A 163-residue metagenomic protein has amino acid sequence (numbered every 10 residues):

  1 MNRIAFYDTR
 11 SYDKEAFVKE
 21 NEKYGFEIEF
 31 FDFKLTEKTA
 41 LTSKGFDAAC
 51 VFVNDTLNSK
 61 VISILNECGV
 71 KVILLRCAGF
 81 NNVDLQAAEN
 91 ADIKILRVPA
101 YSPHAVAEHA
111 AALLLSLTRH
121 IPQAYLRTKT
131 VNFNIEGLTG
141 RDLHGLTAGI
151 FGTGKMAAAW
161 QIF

Functional and structural regions predicted by a protein language model:
M1-I4, G25, A78, H109 (+2 more regions): Short secondary-structure boundary micro-motifs
N2-K94: An N-terminal-biased, well-structured beta-alpha scaffold segment characteristic of Rossmann-like dinucleotide-binding
T9, T153-G154: Glycine-rich Rossmann-fold phosphate-binding loop(s) that bind the pyrophosphate of adenine dinucleotide cofactors
F80, A87, A91, T130-G137 (+1 more regions): Broad hydrophobic/π-residue packing in well-ordered secondary structure
L96-T147, F151: Phosphate-binding beta-alpha-beta segment of Rossmann-like dinucleotide-binding domains, i.e., the NAD(P)
A157-A158: N-terminal Rossmann-fold NAD(P) dinucleotide-binding loop
Q161-I162: Glycine-rich phosphate/diphosphate-binding loop of Rossmann-like nucleotide-binding domains
